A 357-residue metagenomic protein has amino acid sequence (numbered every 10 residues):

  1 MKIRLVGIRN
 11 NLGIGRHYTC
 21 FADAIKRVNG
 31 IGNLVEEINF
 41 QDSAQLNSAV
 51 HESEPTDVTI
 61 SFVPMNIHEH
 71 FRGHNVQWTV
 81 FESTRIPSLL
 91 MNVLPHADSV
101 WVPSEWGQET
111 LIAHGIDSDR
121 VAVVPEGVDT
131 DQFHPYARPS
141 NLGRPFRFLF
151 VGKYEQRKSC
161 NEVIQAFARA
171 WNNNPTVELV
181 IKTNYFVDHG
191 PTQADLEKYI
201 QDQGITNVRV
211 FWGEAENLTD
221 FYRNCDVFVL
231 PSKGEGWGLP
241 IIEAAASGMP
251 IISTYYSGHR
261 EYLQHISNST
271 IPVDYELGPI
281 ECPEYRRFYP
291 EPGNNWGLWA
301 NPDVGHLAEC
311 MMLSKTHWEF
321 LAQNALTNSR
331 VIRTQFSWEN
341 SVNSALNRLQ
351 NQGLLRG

Functional and structural regions predicted by a protein language model:
M1-D57: N-terminal pre-catalytic "stem/leader" segment of glycosyltransferase-like enzymes
R4, N39-G115: Extended catalytic core of nucleotide-activated donor transferases of GT-like folds
S88-L89, G127-R144: Acidic anion/phosphate-binding donor-loop and adjacent secondary structure in glycosyltransferase catalytic cores
N141-K158, I164-F167, L179-I181: Conserved donor-binding/catalytic core segment of Leloir-type glycosyltransferases
T192-E214, V227: Nucleotide-activated donor-binding/catalytic signature segment of Leloir-type glycosyltransferases, i.e., the conserved
A215, D220-C225: Short alpha-helical donor nucleotide-sugar binding micro-motif in glycosyltransferases
K233: Aromatic "clamp/platform" in nucleotide-sugar-dependent glycosyltransferases that forms part of the donor/acceptor
I241, P250-S253, L263, N268-D274: Short hydrophobic beta-strand element within catalytic cores of glycosyltransferases and related nucleotide-activated
